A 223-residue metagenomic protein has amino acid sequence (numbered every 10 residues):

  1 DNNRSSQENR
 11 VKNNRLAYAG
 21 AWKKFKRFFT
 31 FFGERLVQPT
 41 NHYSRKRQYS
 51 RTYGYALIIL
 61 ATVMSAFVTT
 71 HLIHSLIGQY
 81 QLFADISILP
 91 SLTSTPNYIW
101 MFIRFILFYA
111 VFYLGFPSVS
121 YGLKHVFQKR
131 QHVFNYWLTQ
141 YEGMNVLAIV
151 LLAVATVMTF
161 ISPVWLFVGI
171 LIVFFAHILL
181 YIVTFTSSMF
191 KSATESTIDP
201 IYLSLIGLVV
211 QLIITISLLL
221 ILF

Functional and structural regions predicted by a protein language model:
D1-V63: N-terminal juxtamembrane cytosolic/stromal segments of multi-pass membrane proteins
N13, A17-G20, K24-F31, R35 (+5 more regions): Juxtamembrane loop-helix boundary motifs flanking transmembrane segments in multi-pass membrane proteins
P39, G78-Y98: Perimembrane loop-to-helix junctions flanking transmembrane segments
A61-S65, T69, F112, F116 (+6 more regions): Alpha-helical transmembrane segments of multipass membrane proteins
V68-D85, L222-F223: Membrane-helix interface motif
L89-V154: Alpha-helical transmembrane segments with an aromatic anchor "belt"
F127-V210: Hydrophobic alpha-helical transmembrane segments and adjacent short intramembrane/lumenal linkers of inner/organellar
I213-F223: Juxtamembrane boundary at the C-terminal end of a transmembrane helix
